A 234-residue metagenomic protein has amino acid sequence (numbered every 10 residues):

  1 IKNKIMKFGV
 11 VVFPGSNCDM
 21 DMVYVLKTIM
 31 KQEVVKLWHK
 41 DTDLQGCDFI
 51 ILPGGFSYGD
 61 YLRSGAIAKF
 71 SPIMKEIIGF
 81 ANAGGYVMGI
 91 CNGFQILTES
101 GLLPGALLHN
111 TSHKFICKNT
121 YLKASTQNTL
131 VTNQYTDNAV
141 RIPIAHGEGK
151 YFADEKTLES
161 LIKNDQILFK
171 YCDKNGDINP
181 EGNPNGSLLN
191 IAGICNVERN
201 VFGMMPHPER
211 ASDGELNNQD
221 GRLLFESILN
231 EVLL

Functional and structural regions predicted by a protein language model:
I1-I90, L97-P104, N110-I116, I162 (+3 more regions): N-terminal beta1-alpha1 cap of cysteine-dependent amidohydrolase-like domains
G54, C91-N92, H146, H207: Residue-level detector of functionally special positions within alpha-helical transmembrane segments of multi-pass
I78-N82, L107-L234: Amide-donor transfer/coupling interface in amidating biosynthetic enzymes
G93-F94, N128: Short, flexible active-site-adjacent loop segments at beta-strand->alpha-helix junctions, enriched in small/polar
